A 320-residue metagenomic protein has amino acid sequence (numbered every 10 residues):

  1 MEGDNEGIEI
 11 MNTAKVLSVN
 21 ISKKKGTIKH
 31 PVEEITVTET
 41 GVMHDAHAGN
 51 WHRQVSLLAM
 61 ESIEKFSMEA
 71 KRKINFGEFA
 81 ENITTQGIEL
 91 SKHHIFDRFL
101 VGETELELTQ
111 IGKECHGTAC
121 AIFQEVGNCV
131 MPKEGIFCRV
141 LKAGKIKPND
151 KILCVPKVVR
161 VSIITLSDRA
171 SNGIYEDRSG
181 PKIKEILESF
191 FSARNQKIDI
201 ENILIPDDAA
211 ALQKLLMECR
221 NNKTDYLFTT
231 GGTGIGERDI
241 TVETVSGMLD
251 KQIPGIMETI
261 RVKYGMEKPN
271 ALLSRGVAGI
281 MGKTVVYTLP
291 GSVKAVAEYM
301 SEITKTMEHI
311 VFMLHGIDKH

Functional and structural regions predicted by a protein language model:
E6-V158: Metal-cofactor-dependent catalytic cores
E103, N149, S167, L212 (+1 more regions): Residue-level signal for inorganic ion chemistry
V155-V161, L215, D318: SAM-dependent methyltransferases
V158-D207: Glycine-rich phosphate/diphosphate-binding loop of Rossmann-like nucleotide-binding domains
I164-T165, T229-T230, T288-P290: Short beta-strand segments
F190, N195-T230, G234-M248, Q252: N-terminal small/polar loop signature for handling phosphorylated ligands or for N-terminal nucleophile
T241-H320: Proline/glycine-rich low-complexity loops and linkers
